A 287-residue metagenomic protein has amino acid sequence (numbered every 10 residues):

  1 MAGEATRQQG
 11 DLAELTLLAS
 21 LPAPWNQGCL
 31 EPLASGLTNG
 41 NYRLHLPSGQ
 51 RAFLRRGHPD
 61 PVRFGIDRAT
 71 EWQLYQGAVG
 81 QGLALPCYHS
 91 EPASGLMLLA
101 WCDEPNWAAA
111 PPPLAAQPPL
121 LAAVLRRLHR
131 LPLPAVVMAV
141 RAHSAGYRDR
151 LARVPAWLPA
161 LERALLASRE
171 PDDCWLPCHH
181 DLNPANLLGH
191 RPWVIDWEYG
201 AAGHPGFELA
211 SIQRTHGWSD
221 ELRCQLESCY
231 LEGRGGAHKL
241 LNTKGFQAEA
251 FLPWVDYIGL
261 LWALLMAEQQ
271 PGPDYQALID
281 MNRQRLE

Functional and structural regions predicted by a protein language model:
Q8-W25, R130-H180, P184, M281-Q284: An alpha-helical support segment within catalytic cores of ATP-dependent transferases
P24-P32: Conserved N-terminal boundary motif of the eukaryotic protein kinase catalytic domain
P32-V137: ATP-binding pocket architecture of kinase catalytic cores
A34-L46, Q50-L54, L165-F207: Active-site acidic catalytic loop and adjacent metal/ATP-binding pocket of ATP-dependent phosphoryl transfer enzymes
R68, F251-W254: Start-of-helix signal in alpha-solenoid helical-repeat scaffolds, especially tetratricopeptide repeats
G82, L125-L133, S168-R169, H216 (+3 more regions): A general structural signal marking secondary-structure boundaries and capping sites
G206-H238, P253-P271: Active-site activation/catalytic loop segments of kinase-like enzymes and analogous catalytic loops in related
L261-E287: ATP/Mg2+ or Mg2+-diphosphate-binding catalytic cores that bind nucleotide phosphates or diphosphates via glycine-rich
